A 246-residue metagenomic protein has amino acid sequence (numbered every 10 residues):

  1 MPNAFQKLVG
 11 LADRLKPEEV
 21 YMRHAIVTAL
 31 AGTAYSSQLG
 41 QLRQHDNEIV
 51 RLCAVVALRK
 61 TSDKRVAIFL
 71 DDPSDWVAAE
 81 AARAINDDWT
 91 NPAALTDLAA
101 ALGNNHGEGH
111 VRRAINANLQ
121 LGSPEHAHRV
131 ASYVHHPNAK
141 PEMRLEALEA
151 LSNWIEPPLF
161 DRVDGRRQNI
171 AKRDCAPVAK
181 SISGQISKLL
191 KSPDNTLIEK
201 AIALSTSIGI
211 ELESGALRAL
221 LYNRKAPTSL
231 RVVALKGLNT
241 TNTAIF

Functional and structural regions predicted by a protein language model:
M1, V20-G32, Q41, I49-D63 (+10 more regions): Structural detector for internal amphipathic alpha-helices that build alpha-solenoid repeat scaffolds
A4-R14, I49, W76, A94-L102 (+1 more regions): HEAT/HEAT-like alpha-solenoid repeats
K7-A12, Q38-Q41, R65-A67, D97-A99 (+3 more regions): Buried hydrophobic core positions in alpha-solenoid tandem helical repeats
R14-V20: Gly/Gly-Pro-rich "capping" loops immediately C-terminal to redox-active cysteine motifs in periplasmic/lumenal
